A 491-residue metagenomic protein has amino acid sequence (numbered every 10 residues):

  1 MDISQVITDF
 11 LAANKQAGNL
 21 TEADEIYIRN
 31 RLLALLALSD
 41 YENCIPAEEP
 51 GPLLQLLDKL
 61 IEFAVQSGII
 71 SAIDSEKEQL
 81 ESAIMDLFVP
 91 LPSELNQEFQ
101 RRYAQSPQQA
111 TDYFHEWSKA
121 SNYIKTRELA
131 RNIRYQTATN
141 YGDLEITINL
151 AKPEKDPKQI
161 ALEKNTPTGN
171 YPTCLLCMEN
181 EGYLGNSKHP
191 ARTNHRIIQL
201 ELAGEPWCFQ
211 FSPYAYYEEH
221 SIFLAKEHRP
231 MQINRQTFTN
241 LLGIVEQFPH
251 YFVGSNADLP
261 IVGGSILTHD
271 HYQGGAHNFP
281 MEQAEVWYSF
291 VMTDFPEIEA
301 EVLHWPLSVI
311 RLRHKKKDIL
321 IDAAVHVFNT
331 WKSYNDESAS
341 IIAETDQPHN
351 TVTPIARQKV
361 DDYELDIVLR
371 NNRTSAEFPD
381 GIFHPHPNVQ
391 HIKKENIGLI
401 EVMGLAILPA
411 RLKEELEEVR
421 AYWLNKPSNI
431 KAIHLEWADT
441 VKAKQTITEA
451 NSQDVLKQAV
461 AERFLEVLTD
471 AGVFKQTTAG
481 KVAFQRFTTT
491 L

Functional and structural regions predicted by a protein language model:
M1-F223, E227-P230, P306, I321 (+1 more regions): Active-site microenvironments that recognize anionic phosphate/pyrophosphate groups
E163, H269-D270: Short secondary-structure boundary/capping segments
T193-I198, K226-V253: Helical scaffold of the NTase/Pol beta-like nucleotidyltransferase catalytic core
Q236, V245-T268, G274-H326, K332-N335: Catalytic or ion-translocation cores adjacent to nucleophile or general acid/base/metal-coordination motifs in diverse
P260-I261, Y272, E395, E401: Generic detector of intrinsically disordered, low-complexity, polar/charged segments
